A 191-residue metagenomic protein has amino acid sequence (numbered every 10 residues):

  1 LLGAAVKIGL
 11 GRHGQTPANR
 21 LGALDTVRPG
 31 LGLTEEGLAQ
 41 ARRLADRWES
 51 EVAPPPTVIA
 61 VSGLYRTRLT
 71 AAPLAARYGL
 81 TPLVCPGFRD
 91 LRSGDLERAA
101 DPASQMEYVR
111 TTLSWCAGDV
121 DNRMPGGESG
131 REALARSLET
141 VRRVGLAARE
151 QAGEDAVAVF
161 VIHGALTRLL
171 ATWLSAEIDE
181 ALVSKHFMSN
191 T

Functional and structural regions predicted by a protein language model:
G3-K7, G11-L83: Active-site-proximal alpha-helix that buttresses catalytic centers in soluble enzyme cores
I8, T57, G153-I162: Generic beta-sheet signal
A18, R77-E139, S184: Phosphate-handling substructures
R42-S50, L134, L138-R149: Generic structural signal for well-ordered alpha-helical scaffold segments
R47, P73, R77, R143 (+2 more regions): Active-site catalytic microenvironments for nucleophilic, acid-base chemistry
V61-S62, A135, V161-I162: Short beta-strand scaffold positions
G164-R168: GST superfamily/GST-like fold recognition
S175-T191: Domain-level recognition of soluble alpha/beta enzyme cores, biased toward histidine phosphatases/phosphomutases
